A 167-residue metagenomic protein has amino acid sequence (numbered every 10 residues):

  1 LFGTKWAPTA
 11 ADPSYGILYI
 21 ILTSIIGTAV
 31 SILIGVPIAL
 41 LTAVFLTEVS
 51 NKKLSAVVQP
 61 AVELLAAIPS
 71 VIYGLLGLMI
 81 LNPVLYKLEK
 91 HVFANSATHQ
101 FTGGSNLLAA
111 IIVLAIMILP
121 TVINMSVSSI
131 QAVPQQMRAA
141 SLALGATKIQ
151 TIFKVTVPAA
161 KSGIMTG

Functional and structural regions predicted by a protein language model:
L1-V30, N51, Q100: Periplasmic/extracellular loop-to-transmembrane helix junction in inner-membrane transport proteins
I20, S24, P60-E63, A67 (+2 more regions): Residue-level signal for discrete positions within transmembrane alpha-helices of multi-pass small-molecule
S31-V62: Transmembrane-helix boundary motif in ABC transporter permease subunits
A43, T47-E48, M79, P83 (+2 more regions): Transmembrane helix-loop junction
L64, V122-S126, K148-G167: Transmembrane alpha-helices
L65-I111: Generic hydrophobic transmembrane alpha-helix motif, especially the helices
P69, L144-G145, P158: Glycine/proline-centered hinge or cleavage motifs at structural transition points of membrane proteins
S126-A139, T147: Membrane-helix/interface signature in polytopic inner-membrane proteins
